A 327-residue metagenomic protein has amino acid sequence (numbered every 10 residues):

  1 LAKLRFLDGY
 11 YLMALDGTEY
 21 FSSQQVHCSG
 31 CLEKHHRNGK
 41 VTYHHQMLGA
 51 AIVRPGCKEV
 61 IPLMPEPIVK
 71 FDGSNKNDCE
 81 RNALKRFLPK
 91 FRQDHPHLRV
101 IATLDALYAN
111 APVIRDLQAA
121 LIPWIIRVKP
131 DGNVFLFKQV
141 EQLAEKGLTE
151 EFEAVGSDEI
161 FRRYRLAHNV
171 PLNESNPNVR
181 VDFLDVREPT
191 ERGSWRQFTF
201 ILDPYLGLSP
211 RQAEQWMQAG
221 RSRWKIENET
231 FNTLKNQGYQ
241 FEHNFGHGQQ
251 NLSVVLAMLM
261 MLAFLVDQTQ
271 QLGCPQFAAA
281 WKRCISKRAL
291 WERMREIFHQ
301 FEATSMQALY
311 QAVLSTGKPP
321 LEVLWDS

Functional and structural regions predicted by a protein language model:
L1-C57: Active-site-proximal, Lys/Arg-enriched surface segment that forms a nucleic-acid-binding/basic interface patch
G9-Y20, A50, L84, I101-L107 (+3 more regions): Short, conserved catalytic/metal-binding motifs centered on acidic residues
H35-R99: Electropositive, glycine- and tryptophan-enriched low-complexity nucleic-acid-binding patches
I52-R54, P65-P67, A106, I126-P130 (+2 more regions): Short, structured patches in soluble enzyme cores that scaffold and shape functional sites
S74-F135: Domain-level cores of phosphate- or acyl-group-handling catalytic modules
K129-R223: An anionic, glycine-rich sequence signature occurring as long contiguous blocks
F152-R165, K235-S327: A short, flexible helix-boundary coil/loop motif
P210-F245: Short amphipathic alpha-helical "interface-anchor" segments enriched in bulky aromatics
